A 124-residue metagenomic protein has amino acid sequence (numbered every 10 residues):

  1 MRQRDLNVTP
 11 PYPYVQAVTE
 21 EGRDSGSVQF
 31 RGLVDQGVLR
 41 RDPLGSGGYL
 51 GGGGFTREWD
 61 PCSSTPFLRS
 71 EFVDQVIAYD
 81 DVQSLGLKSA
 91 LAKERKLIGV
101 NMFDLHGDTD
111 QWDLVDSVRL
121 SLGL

Functional and structural regions predicted by a protein language model:
M1-L91, L120-G123: Glycan-binding loop/region signatures in secreted carbohydrate-active enzymes
L91, H106-L124: Aromatic-rich peripheral "rim/lid" segments of glycoside hydrolase catalytic domains that contact and position glycan
A92, V100: Conserved, mostly hydrophobic/aromatic
F103: Conserved residues at the C-terminal ends of beta-strands
